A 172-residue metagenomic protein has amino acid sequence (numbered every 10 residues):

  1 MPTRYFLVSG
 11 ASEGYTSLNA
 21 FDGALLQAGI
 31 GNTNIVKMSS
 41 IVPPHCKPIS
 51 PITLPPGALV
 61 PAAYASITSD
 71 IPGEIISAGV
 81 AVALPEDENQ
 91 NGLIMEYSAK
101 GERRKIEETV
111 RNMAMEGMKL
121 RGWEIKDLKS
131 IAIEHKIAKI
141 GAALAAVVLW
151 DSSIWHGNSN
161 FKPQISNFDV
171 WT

Functional and structural regions predicted by a protein language model:
M1-I49: Long, hydrophobic N-terminal alpha-helical segment
T3-Y5, E74-I76, I140-G141: A general secondary-structure signal for short beta-strands and their flanking turns/coil in non-transmembrane regions
V8, S77-A78, A145: Hydrophobic residues positioned within well-ordered beta-strands of beta-sheet architectures
Y15, L54, A58-V60, S69-D70 (+3 more regions): Terminal helix-to-tail segments of small alpha-helical proteins
T16, A20, A24-A28, G79-A83 (+3 more regions): Stable alpha-helical structural segments in soluble proteins, enriched in small hydrophobic residues
L25, K47-A63: N-terminal intrinsically disordered, cationic/polar leader segments that include organellar targeting peptides
P56-K105: Ordered, amphipathic secondary-structure segments that act as subunit-interaction surfaces in large macromolecular
P85-F161, F168-T172: Glycine-rich, aromatic-bearing surface loops/beta-hairpins
